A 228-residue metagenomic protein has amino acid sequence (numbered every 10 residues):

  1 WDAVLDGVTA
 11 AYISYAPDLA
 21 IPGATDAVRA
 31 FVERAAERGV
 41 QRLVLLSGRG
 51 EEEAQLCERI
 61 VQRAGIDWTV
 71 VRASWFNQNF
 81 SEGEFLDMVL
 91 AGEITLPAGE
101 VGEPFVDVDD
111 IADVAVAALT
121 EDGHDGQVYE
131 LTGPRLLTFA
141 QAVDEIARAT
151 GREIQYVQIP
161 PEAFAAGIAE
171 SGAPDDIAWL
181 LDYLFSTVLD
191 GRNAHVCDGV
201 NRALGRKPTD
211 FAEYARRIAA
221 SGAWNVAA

Functional and structural regions predicted by a protein language model:
W1, W68, W75, A223-W224: Tryptophan-centered motif/residue detector
W1-T9: Conserved Rossmann-fold cofactor-binding substructure of NAD(P)-dependent oxidoreductases
D2, V32, V108-V116, C197 (+1 more regions): Short, amphipathic alpha-helical "lid/cap" segments that border enzyme active or binding sites
D6, A16-D26, E33-Q155, I159-E162 (+4 more regions): Oxidoreductase cofactor-interface core, primarily capturing Rossmann-like NAD(P)-dependent enzymes
Y12-S14: Structural motif
E162-A228: A hydrophobic C-terminal alpha-helical subdomain
